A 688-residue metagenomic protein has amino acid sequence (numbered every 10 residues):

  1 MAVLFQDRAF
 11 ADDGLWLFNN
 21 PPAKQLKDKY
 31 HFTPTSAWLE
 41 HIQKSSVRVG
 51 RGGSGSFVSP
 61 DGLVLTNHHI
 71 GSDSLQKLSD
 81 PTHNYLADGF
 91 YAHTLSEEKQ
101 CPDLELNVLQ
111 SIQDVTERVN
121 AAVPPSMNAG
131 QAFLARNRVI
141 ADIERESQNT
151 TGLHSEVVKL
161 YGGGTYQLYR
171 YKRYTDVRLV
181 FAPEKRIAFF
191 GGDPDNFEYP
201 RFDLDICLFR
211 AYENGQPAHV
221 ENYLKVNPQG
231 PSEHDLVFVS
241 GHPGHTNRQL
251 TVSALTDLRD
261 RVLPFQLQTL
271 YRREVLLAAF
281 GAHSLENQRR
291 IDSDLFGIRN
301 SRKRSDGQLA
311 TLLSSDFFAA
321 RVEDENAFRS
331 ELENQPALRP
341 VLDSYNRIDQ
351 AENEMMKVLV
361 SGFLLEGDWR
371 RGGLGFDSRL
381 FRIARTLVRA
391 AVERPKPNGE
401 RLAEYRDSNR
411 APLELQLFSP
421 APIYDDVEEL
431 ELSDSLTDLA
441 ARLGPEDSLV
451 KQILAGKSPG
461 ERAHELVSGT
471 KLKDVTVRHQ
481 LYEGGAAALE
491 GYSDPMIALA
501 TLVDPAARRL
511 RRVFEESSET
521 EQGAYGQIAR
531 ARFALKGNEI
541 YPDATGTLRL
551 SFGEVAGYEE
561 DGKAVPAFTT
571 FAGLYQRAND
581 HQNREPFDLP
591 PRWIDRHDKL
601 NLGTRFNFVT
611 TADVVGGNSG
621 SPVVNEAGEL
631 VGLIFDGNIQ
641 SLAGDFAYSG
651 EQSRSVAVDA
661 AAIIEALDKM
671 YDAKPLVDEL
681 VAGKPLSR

Functional and structural regions predicted by a protein language model:
V3-R688: Terminal presequence/propeptide segments associated with secretion/organelle targeting and zymogen/polyprotein
